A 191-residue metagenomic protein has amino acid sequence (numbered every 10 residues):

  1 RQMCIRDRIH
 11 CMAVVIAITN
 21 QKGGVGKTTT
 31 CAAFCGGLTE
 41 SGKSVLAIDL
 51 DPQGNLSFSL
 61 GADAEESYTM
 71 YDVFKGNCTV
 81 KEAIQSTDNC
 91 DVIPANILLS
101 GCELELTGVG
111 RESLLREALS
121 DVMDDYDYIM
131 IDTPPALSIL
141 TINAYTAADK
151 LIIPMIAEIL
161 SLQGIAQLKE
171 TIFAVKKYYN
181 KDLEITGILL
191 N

Functional and structural regions predicted by a protein language model:
Q2, R6-N191: P-loop NTP-binding core
